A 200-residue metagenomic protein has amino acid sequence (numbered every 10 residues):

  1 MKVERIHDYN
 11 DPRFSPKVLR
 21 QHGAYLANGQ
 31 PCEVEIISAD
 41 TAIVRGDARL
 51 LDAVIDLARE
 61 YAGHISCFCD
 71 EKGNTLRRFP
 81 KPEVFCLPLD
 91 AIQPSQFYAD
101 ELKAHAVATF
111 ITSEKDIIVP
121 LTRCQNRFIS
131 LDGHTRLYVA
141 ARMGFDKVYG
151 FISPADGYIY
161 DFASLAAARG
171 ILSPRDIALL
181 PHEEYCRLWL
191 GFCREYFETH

Functional and structural regions predicted by a protein language model:
K2-C32, I37-D40, V44-D47, L51-L131 (+2 more regions): Short alpha-helix boundary/capping and kink motifs at helix termini
K2-H22, C124-H200: Basic- and aromatic-enriched surface patches that contact anionic nucleotides/nucleic acids
